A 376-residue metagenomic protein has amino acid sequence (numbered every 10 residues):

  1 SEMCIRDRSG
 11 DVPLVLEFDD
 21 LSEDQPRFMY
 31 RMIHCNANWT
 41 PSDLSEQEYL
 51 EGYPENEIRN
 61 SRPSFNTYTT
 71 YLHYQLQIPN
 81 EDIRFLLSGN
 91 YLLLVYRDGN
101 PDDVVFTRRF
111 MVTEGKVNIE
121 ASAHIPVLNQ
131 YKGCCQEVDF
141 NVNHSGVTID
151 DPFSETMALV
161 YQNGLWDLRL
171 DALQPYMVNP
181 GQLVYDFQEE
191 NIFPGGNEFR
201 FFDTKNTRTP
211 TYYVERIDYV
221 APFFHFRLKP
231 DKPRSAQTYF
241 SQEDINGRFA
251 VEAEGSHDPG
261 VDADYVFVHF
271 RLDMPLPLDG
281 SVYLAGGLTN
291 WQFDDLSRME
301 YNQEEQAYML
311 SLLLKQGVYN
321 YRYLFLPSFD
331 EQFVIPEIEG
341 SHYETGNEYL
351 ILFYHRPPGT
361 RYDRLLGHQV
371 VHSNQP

Functional and structural regions predicted by a protein language model:
M3-I5: Short, small-residue-biased leader/transition segments that mark boundaries at the very start of proteins
D24-G52, D150-A172, G280-N290: Extended low-complexity, serine/threonine- and proline-enriched intrinsically disordered segments
A37-W39, I83, R97-V104, L165 (+2 more regions): Short acidic/polar inter-strand loop motif in beta-rich domains
Y49-Q75, W166-P175, H269-Q316, S328-P358 (+1 more regions): Aromatic-rich carbohydrate-binding modules that target alpha-glucans
Y68-D98: Ligand-binding face of N-terminal immunoglobulin V-set domains in extracellular IgSF glycoproteins
V112-C135, H342-L366: Low-complexity, Pro/Ser/Thr- and charge-rich linker/hinge segments at domain boundaries
S154-Q237: Long, internal scaffold/assembly segments composed of regular secondary structure
L228-L278, L365-N374: Basic K/R-rich, polyanion-interacting modules in nucleoproteins and related proteins
